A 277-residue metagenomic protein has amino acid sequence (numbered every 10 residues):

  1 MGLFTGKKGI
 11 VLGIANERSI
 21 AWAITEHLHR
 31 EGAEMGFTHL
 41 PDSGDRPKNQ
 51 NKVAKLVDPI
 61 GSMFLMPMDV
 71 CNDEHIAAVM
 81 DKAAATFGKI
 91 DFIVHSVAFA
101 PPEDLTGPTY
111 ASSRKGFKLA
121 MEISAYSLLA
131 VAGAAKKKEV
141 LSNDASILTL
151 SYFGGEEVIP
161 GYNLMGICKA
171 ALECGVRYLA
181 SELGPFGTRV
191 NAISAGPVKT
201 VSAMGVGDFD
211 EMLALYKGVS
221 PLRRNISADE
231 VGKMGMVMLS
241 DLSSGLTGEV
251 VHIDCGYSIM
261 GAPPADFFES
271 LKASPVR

Functional and structural regions predicted by a protein language model:
M1-L119, G205, V276-R277: Short-chain dehydrogenase/reductase
G13-I20, A98-F186, P197-K199, Y257: Catalytic loop of short-chain dehydrogenase/reductase
E34, K89, L172-V176, A180-T200 (+2 more regions): Conserved Rossmann-fold SDR core element
D58-G61, V206-S220, E269-V276: A short C-terminal helix-loop "cap" of Rossmann-like NAD(P)-dependent dehydrogenase/epimerase domains
M80, L128, A132, V176-R177 (+2 more regions): Short-chain dehydrogenase/reductase
E103, T188, P197-D208, A262: Short beta-loop-alpha junction of Rossmann-like oxidoreductase domains
Y126, P185, A192, D210-L246 (+1 more regions): C-terminal helical subdomain
M236, T247-R277: Short C-terminal tail/terminal secondary-structure segment of NAD(P)H-dependent dehydrogenase/reductase domains
